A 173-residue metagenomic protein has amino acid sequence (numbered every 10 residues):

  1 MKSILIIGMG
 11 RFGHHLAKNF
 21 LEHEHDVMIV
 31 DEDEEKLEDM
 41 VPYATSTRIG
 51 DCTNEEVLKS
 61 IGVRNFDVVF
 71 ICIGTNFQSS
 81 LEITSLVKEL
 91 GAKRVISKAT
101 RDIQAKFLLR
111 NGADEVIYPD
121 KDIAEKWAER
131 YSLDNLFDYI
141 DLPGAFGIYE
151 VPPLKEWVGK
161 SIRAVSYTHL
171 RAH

Functional and structural regions predicted by a protein language model:
M9: Glycine-rich Rossmann-fold phosphate-binding loop(s) that bind the pyrophosphate of adenine dinucleotide cofactors
G13: N-terminal Rossmann-fold NAD(P) dinucleotide-binding loop
F20: Aromatic pocket-lining residues of Rossmann-like dinucleotide-binding sites
V27: Short beta-strand element of Class I
D31: Conserved acidic E/D residue at the C-terminus of a beta-strand in Rossmann-like folds
L37-E38, A105: Short alpha-helix immediately C-terminal to the canonical SAM-binding loop
Y43-W127, S132-L133, P152: Phosphate-bearing ligand-interacting subdomains that bind or position ATP/ADP/UDP/GDP/NAD(P) or nucleotide-linked
T168-H173: Conserved small/polar residues in nucleotide/adenosyl-binding loops
